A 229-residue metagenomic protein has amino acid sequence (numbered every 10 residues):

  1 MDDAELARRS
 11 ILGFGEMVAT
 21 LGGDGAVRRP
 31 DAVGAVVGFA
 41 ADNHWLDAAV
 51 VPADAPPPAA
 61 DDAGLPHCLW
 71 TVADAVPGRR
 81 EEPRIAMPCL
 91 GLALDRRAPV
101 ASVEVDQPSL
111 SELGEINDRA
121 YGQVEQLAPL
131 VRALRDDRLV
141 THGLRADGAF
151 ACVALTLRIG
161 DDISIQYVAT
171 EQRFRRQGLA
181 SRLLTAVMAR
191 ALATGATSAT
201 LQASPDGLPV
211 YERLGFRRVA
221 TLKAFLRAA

Functional and structural regions predicted by a protein language model:
M1-G64, A75-V76: N-terminal charged segments
M1-R9, A101-L113: A short beta-loop-alpha structural element at the N-terminal edge of CoA-dependent acyl/N-acetyltransferase catalytic
A40-E104, F225-R227: Acyl-donor-binding surface of acyltransferase catalytic domains
N43-A53, D161-Q172: Conserved acetyl-CoA binding element of GNAT-fold acetyltransferases
A55-A60, T170, R176-A193, R213: Conserved acetyl-CoA-binding loop-helix of GNAT-fold acetyltransferases
A63-T71, A191-A203: Conserved GNAT acetyl-CoA-binding A-motif
D74-E82, S181, A193, P205-L222 (+1 more regions): Conserved active-site alpha-helix within GNAT-family acetyltransferase domains
E125-E171: A conserved beta-strand-loop-helix scaffold within acyl/acetyltransferase catalytic domains
